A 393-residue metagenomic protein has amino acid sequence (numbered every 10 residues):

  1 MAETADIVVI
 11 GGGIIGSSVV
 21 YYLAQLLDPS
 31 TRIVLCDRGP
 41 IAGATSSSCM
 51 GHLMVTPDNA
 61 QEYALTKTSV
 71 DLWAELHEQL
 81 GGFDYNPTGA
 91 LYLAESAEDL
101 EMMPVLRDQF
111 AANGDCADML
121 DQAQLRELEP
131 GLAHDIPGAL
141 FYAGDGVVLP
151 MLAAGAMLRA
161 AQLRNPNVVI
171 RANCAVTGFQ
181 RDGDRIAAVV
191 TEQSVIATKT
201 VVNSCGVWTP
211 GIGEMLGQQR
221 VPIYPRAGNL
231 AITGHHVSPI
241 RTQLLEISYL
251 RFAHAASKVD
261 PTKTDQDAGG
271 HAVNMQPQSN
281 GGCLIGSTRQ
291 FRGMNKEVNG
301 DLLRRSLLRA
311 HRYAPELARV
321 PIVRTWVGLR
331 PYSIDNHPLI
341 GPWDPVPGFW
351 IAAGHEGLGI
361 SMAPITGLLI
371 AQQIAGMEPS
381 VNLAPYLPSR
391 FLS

Functional and structural regions predicted by a protein language model:
A2-I15, V34: Beta1/beta-strand and adjacent pyrophosphate-binding region of the FAD-binding site in flavoprotein oxidoreductases
E3-A5, S18, L339, W343-S393: C-terminal lid/capping helical subdomain adjacent to the catalytic/cofactor pocket in oxidative enzymes
V8-I10, I196-W208, G367: Short hydrophobic core segments
Y21-Q25, G51-L53, F83-P87, R185 (+1 more regions): Active-site substrate-recognition segment that forms the wall of the catalytic cavity or substrate channel
A24-S47: Glycine-rich FAD pyrophosphate-binding loop
M50-L128, P137, A272: Dinucleotide-binding Rossmann-like beta1-alpha1 core, especially the glycine-rich loop that anchors the ADP
A64-L65, Y92-M102, F141-R159, R171 (+2 more regions): Short beta-strand to alpha-helix junction loop
L140-K199: Helical element adjacent to the flavin cofactor pocket in flavoenzyme catalytic cores
